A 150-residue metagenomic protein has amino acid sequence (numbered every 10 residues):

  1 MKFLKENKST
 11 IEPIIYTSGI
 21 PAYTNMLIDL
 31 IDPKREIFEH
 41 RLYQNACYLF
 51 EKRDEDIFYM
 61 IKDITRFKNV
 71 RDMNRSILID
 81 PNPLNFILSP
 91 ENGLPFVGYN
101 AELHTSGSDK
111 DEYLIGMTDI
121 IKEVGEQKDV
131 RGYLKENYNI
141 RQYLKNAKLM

Functional and structural regions predicted by a protein language model:
K2-D29: Substrate-recognition element of Asp-dependent hydrolases with the DxDx(T/V) motif
A22-M150: C-terminal cap/substrate-recognition subdomain and adjoining C-terminal extension of metal-dependent phosphatase-like
